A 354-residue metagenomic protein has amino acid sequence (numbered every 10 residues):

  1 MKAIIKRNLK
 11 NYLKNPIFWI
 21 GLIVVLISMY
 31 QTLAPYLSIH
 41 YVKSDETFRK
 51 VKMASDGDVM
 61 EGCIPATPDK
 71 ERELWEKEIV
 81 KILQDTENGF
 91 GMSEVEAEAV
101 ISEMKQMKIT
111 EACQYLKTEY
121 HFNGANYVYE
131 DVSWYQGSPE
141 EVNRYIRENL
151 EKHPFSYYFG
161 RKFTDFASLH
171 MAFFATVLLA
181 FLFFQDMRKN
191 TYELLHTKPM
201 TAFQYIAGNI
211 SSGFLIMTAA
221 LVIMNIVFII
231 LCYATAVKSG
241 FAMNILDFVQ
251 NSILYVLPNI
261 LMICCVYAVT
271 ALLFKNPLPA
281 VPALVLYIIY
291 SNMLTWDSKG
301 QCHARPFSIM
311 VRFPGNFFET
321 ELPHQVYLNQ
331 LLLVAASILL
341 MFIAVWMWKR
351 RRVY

Functional and structural regions predicted by a protein language model:
M1-V25, V353: Aromatic- and glycine-rich beta-strand/loop motifs that create alpha-glucan
V24-E71, C113-K117, F122-V177, A207-P277: Secretory targeting signals
A34-K81, D85, I146-F155, L278-Y354: Terminal transmembrane helical anchor/hairpin motif
L74-V132: Extracytoplasmic loops/domains of multi-pass membrane proteins
A180-A219: Helix-loop-helix units of permease transmembrane domains in multi-pass membrane transporters, especially ABC
F181, I229, C264-A268, V281 (+2 more regions): Transmembrane alpha-helix boundary and packing residues in multipass membrane permease domains and related
L182, V256-I260, L333-V334: Residue-level hotspots within the lipid-embedded alpha helices of multi-pass solute transporters
Q185, L272, K349-R350: Transmembrane helix-loop junction
